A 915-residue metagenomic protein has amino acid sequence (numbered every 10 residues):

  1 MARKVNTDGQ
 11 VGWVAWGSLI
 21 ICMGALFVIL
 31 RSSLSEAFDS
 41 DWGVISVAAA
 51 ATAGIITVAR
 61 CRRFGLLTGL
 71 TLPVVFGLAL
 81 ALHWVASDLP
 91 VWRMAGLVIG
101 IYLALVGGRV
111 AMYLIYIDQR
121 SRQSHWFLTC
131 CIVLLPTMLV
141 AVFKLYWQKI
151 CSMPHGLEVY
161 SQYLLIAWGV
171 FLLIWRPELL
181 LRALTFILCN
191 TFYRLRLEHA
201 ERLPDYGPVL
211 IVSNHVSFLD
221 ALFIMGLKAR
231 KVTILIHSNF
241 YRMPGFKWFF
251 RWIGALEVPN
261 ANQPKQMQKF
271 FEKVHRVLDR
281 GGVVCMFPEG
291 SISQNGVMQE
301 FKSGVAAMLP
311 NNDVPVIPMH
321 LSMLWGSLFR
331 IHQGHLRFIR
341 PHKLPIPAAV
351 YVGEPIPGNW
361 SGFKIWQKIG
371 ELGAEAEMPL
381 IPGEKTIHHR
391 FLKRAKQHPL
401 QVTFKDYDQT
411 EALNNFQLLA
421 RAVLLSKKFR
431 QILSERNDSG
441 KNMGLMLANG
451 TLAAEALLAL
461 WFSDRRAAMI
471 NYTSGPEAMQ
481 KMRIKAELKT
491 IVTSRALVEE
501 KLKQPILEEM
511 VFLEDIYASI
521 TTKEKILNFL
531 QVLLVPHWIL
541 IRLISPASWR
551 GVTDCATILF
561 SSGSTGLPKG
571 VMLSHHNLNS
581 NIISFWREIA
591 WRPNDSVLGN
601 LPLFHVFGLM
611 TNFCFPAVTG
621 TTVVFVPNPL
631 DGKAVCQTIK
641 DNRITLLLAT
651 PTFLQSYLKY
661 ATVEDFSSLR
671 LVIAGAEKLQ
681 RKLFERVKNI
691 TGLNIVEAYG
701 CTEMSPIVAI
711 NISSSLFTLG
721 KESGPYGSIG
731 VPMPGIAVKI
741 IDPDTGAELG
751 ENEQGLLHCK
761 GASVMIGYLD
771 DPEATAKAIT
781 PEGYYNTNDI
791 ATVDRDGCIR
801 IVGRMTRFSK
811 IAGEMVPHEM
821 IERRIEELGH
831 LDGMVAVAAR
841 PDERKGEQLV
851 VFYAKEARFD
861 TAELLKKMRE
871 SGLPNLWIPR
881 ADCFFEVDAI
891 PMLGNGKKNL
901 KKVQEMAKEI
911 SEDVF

Functional and structural regions predicted by a protein language model:
L203, K247, D279-V283, Q294-F363: A cross-family acyltransferase "interaction/gating" segment
P399-L400, V511-F560, L567, A590-S596: Conserved pre-ATP/AMP-binding loop-to-beta segment of ANL
A412-F416, S548-W549, A556-S580: Conserved AMP-binding A3 loop
K428-S474, N600, M815: Conserved AMP-binding/adenylate-forming
I491, L647, G761, I766-G767 (+3 more regions): AMP-binding/adenylate-forming catalytic core of the ANL superfamily
N579-S596, F604-L646, Y660: Conserved AMP-binding/adenylation subdomain of ANL enzymes
I644-A649, L658-G724, A737: Gly/Ser/Thr-rich phosphate-binding loop
S809, A836-P841, V850-F852, K867-F915: Conserved C-terminal "lid"/linker of ANL adenylate-forming enzymes
